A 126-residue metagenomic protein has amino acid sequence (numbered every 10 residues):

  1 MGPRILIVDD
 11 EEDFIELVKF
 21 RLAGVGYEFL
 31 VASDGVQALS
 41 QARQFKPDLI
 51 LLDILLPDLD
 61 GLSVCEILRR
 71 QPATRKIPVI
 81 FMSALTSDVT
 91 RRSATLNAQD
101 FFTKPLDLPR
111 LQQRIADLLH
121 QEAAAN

Functional and structural regions predicted by a protein language model:
E12-L30, L118: Two-component/phosphorelay signaling modules centered on CheY-like receiver
K19, D60-S63, R75, L85-T103 (+1 more regions): Alpha4 helix (beta4-alpha4-beta5 surface) of REC/receiver domains from two-component response regulators
V31-S40, G61: Helix N-cap/capping motif at the beta->alpha junctions
A32-S33, L56-L59, L68: Hydrophobic residue at a beta-alpha junction that N-caps the helix immediately following a catalytic beta-strand/loop
S40, L62-R75: Short amphipathic alpha-helix used as the core "switch/output" element in two-component signaling
F45-L51, L56: Active-site beta3 strand of CheY-like receiver
D107: Receiver (REC) domain switch/active-site region of two-component response regulators
